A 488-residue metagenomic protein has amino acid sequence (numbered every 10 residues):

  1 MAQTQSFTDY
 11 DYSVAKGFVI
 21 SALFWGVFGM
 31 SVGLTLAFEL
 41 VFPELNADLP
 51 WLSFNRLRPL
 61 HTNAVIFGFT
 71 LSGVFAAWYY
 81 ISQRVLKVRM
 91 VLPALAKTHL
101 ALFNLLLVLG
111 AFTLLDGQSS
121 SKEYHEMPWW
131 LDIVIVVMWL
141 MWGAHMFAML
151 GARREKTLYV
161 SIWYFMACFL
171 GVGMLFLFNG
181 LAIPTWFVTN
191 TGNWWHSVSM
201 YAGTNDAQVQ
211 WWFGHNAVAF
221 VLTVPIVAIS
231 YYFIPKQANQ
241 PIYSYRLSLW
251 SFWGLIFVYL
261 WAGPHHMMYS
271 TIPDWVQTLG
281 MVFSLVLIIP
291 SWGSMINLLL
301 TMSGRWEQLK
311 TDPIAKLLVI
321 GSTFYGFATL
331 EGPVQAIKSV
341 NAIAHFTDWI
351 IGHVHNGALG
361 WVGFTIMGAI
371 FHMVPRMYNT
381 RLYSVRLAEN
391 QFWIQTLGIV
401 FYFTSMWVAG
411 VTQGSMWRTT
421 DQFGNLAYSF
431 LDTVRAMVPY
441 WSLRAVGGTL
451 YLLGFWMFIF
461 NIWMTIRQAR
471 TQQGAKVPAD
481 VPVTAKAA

Functional and structural regions predicted by a protein language model:
A2-S6, T433-M437: Short, charged/polar, low-complexity loop and linker segments that flank or interrupt alpha-helical bundles
Q3-G17: Cytosolic juxtamembrane amphipathic/interface segments immediately preceding and feeding into a transmembrane helix
D11, R56-R58, Y201, E307-K310 (+1 more regions): Helix-boundary and loop/linker segments of multi-pass membrane transporters
K16-E44, D48-Q118, W129-L150, I162-T191 (+7 more regions): Hydrophobic cores of alpha-helical transmembrane segments in multi-pass integral membrane proteins
D48, S120-E123, S270-P273, N341-H345: Membrane-interface helix termini and inter-helical loops of multi-pass transporters
S199-V209, A344, W349-I351: Active-site-proximal inter-transmembrane loops
R470-A488: Short, highly charged, low-complexity non-transmembrane loops/tails of multi-pass membrane proteins
